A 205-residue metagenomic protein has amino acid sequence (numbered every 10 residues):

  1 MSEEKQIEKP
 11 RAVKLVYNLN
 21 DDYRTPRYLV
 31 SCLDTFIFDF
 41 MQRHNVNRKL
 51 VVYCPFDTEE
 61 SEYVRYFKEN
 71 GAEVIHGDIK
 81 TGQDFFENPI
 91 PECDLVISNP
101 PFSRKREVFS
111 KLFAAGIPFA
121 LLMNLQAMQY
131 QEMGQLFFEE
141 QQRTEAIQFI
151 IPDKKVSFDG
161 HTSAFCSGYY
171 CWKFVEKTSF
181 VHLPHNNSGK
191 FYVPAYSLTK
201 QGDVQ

Functional and structural regions predicted by a protein language model:
M1-Q205: Class I S-adenosyl-L-methionine-dependent methyltransferase catalytic core
